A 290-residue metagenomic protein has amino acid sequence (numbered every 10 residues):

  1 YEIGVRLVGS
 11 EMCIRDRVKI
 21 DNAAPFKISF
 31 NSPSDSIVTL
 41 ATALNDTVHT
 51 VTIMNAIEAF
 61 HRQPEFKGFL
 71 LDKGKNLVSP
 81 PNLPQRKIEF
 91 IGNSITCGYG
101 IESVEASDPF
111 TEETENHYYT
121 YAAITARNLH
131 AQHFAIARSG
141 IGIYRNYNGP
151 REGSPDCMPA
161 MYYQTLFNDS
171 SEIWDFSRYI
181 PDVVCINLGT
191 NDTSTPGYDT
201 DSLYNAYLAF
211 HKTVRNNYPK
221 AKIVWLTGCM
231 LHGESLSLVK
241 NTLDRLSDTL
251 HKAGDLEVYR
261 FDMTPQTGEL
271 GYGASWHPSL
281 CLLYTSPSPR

Functional and structural regions predicted by a protein language model:
Y1-I3, L7-D16, Y284-P289: Conserved small/polar residues in nucleotide/adenosyl-binding loops
K19-A23: Short strand-turn-strand beta-turns centered on an Asx-Gly dipeptide
P33-S34, N45, H49, A56-P64 (+5 more regions): Conserved SGNH/GDSL esterase-like catalytic core that processes O-acyl groups on lipids and polysaccharides
S36-T42: Exposed aromatic-hydrophobic patches
A56-K87: Exposed low-complexity, polar/acidic, P/S/T/G-rich flexible segments that act as propeptides, protease-susceptible
Q85-E113: Short glycine-rich His-centered loop
E89-F90, H133-I136, D182-N187, I223-L226 (+1 more regions): Structural recognition of the beta-strand scaffold that forms the well-ordered cores of secreted hydrolase catalytic
K222-C229, S235-G273, S286, R290: Extracellular serine-dependent O-acyl
